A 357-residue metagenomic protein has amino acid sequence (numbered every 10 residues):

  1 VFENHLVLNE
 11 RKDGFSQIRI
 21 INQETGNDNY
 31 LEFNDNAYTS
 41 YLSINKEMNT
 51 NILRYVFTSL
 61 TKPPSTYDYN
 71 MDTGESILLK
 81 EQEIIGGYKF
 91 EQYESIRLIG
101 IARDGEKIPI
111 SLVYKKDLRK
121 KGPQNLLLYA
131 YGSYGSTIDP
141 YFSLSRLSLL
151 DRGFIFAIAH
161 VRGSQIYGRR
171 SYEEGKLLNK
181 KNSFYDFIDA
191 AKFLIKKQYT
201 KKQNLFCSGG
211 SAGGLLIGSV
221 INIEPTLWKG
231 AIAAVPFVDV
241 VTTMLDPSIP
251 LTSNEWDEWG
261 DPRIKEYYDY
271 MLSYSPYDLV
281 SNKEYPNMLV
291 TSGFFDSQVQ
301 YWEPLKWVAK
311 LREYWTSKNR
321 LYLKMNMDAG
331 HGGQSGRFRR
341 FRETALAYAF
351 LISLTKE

Functional and structural regions predicted by a protein language model:
V1, N9, F15-I21, T25-R119 (+4 more regions): Non-catalytic accessory segments flanking enzyme active sites
N9, V56, V113, Y129-A130 (+2 more regions): Short hydrophobic segments within beta-strands
R11, T58, G132, G210 (+1 more regions): Flexible loop residues that form catalytic and substrate-binding hotspots at small-molecule/glycan-binding clefts
K12, E47, L60, K121 (+3 more regions): Alpha-helix termination/capping residues and helix-transition junctions
T66, G100, I110, L128 (+4 more regions): Conserved hydrophobic/aromatic pocket- or pore-lining residues that grip, position, or stack substrates in active sites
L118-G168, Q300-Y301: Short substrate-entry loop that stabilizes the transition state in hydrolases
I158-E357: Active-site-proximal cap/loop segments of hydrolase catalytic domains
